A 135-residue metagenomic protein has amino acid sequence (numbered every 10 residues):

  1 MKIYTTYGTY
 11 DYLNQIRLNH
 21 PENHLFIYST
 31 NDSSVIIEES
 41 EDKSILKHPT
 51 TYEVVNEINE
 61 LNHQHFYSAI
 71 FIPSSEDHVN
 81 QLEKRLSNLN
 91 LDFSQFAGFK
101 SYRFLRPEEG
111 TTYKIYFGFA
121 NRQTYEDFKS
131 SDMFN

Functional and structural regions predicted by a protein language model:
M1-F96, G110-T112, Q123-D127: Short S/T/G/P-rich N-terminal loop/turn motif that feeds into the first structured element of a domain
A97-N135: Structured core of small recognition/catalytic domains
